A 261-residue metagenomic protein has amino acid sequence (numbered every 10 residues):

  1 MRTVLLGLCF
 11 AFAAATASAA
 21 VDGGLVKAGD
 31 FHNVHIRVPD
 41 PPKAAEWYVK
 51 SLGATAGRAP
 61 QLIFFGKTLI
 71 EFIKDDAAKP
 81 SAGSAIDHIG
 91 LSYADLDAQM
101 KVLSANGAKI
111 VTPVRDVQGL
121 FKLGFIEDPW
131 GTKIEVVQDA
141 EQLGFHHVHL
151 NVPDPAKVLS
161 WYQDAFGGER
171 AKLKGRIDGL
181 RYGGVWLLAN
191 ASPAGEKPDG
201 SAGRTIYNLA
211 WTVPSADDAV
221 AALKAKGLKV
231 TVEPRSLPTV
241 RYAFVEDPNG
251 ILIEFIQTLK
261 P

Functional and structural regions predicted by a protein language model:
V4-T16: Bacterial N-terminal signal peptides
S18-K27, M100, S104-L150, A171-K174 (+4 more regions): Vicinal oxygen chelate
V26-R58, L62: Mature N-terminal segment immediately following signal peptide/propeptide cleavage in secreted/periplasmic
R37, G90-S92, H149-N151, A210-P214: Short hydrophobic/aromatic beta-strand micro-patches that form the beta-sheet surface supporting nucleotide- or nucleic
V38-D40, V152-D154, D178: Conserved beta-strand-loop-alpha-helix junction that forms the acyl-donor binding cleft
P42, E46, K50, D97-K101 (+5 more regions): Solvent-exposed, polar/charged alpha-helical surfaces in well-ordered, non-transmembrane soluble domains, broadly
L62-N106, T112: Mid-chain, structured segments of secreted extracytoplasmic proteins
A85-H88, R204-N208: Eukaryotic phosphotyrosine signaling hubs
